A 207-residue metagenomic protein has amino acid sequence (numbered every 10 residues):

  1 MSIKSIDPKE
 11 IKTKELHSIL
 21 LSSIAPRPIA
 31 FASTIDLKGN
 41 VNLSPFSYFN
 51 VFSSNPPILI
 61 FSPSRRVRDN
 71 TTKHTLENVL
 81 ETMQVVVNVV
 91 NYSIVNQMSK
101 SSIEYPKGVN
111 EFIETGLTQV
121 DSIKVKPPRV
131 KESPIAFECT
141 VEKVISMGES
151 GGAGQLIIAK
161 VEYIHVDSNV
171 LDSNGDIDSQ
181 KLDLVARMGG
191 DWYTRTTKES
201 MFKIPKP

Functional and structural regions predicted by a protein language model:
M1-P207: Basic, polyanion-binding surface patches
